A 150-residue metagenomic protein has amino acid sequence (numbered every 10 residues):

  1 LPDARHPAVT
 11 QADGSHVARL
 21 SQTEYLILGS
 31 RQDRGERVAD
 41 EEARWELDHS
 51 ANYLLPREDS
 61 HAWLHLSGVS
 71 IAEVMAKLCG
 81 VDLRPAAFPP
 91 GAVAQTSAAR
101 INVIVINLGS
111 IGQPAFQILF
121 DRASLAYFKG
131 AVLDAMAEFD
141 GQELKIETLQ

Functional and structural regions predicted by a protein language model:
L1-Q150: Basic, glycine/lysine-rich polyanion-binding surfaces/domains
